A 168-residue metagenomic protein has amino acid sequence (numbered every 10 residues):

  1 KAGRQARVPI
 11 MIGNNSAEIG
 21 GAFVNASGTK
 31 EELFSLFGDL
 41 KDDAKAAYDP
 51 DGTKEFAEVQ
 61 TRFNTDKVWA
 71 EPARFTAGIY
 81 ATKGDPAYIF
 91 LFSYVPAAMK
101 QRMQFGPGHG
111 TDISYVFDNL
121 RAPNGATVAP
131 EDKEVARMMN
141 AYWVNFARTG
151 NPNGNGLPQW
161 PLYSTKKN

Functional and structural regions predicted by a protein language model:
K1-E131, Y142: Substrate-gating cap/lid region and adjacent catalytic-acid/histidine neighborhood within extracellular/lumenal
P50-T53, R148, T165: Intrinsically disordered, low-complexity regulatory segments enriched in acidic/serine/proline/glutamine/glycine
Y94-V95, G150-N168: Polar, surface-exposed loop/tail segments that function as active-site lids or cofactor/substrate-recognition elements
P107-G108, R137, Y163-T165: A structural signal for short secondary-structure junctions
D132-N155: Non-catalytic, well-ordered alpha-helical segments in soluble enzyme domains
